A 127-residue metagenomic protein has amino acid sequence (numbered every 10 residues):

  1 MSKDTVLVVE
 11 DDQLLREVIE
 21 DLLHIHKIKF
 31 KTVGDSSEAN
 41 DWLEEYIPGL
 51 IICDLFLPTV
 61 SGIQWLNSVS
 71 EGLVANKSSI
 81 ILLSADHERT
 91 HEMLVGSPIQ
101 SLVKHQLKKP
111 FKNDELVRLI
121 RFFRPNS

Functional and structural regions predicted by a protein language model:
D12-K31, I99-S101: Two-component/phosphorelay signaling modules centered on CheY-like receiver
D12-R16, L57, R89: Short acidic/polar segment at the start of the alpha1 helix of CheY-like receiver
T32, L57-V60: Residue-level signal for the "D+5" position in two-component response regulator receiver
T32-L50: Acidic, metal-coordinating helix/loop segments flanking the phosphotransfer/catalytic sites of two-component signaling
D35, S61-N67: Acidic catalytic/metal-coordinating carboxylates
D54: Active-site residues of response regulator receiver
Q64, H87-Q106, D114, R118: Alpha4 helix (beta4-alpha4-beta5 surface) of REC/receiver domains from two-component response regulators
L83-A85: Hydrophobic/aromatic residues positioned on beta-strands within the core alpha/beta folds
